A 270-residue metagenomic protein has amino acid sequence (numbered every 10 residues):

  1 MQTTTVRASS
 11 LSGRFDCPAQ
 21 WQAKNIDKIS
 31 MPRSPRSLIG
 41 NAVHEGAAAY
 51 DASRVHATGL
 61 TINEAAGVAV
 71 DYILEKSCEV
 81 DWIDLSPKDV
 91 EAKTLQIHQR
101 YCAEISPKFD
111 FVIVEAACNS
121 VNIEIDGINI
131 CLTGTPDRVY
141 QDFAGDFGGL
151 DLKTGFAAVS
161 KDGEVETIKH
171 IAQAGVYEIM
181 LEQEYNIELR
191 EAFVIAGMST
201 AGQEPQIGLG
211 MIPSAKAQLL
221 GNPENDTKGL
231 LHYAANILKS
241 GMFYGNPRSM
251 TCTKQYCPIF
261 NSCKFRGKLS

Functional and structural regions predicted by a protein language model:
M1-S270: RecB-family 4Fe-4S metal-dependent nuclease core
